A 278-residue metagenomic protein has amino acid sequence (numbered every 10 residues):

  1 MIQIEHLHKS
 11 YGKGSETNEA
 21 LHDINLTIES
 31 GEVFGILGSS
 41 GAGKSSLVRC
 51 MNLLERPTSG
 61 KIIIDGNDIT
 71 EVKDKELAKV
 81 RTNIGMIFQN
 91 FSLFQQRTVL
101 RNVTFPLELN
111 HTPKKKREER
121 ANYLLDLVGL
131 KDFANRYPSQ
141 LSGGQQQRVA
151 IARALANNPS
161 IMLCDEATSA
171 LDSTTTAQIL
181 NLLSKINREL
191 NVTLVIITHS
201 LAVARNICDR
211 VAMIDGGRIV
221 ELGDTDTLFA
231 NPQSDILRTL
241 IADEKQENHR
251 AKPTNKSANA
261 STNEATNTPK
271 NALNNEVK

Functional and structural regions predicted by a protein language model:
I2-I4, H8-C208, A212-G216, V220 (+1 more regions): ABC family nucleotide-binding domain
A230-N259, N263, N267, N271-K278: C-terminal boundary and immediately downstream tail of ABC-type ATPase nucleotide-binding domains
